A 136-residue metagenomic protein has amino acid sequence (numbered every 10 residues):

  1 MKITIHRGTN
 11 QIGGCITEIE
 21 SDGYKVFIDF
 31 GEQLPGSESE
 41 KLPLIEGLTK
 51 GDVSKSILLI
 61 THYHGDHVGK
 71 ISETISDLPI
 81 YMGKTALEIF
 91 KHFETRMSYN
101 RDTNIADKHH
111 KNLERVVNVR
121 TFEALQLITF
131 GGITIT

Functional and structural regions predicted by a protein language model:
M1-I5, I12, I16-S21, F122-T136: Catalytic core of the metallo-beta-lactamase
G8, Y63: Glycine-rich Rossmann-fold phosphate-binding loop(s) that bind the pyrophosphate of adenine dinucleotide cofactors
Q11-G14, S21-I60, G69-S72, M82-A86 (+1 more regions): Pre-active-site segment of Zn-dependent metallo-hydrolases
H64, A86, A124: A generic "binding-loop/recognition-motif" signal
H64-K70, I135: Hydrophobic alpha-helical bundles that form the membrane domains of multi-pass transporters
T74-S76: Short active-site loop/helix that positions an aromatic residue
V116-F122: A conserved beta-strand/loop element that lines the FAD pocket in flavoprotein oxidoreductases
